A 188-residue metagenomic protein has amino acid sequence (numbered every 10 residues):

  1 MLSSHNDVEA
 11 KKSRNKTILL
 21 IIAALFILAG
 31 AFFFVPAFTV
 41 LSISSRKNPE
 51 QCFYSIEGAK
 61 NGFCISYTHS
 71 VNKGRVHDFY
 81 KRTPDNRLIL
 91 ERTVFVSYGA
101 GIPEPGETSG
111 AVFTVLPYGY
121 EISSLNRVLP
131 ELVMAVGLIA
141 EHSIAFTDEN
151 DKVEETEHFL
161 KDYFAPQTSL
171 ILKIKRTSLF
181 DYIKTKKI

Functional and structural regions predicted by a protein language model:
M1-S13: N-terminal Lys/Arg-rich, disordered targeting/topogenic segments
L20-P36: Hydrophobic membrane-insertion alpha-helices, especially the h-region of bacterial N-terminal signal peptides
A31-K47: Aromatic-capped interface at the extracytoplasmic side of an N-terminal signal-anchor transmembrane helix
S45-F95: N-terminal secretory signal peptides
L88-E91, I102-I188: Mature, soluble, non-transmembrane domains
